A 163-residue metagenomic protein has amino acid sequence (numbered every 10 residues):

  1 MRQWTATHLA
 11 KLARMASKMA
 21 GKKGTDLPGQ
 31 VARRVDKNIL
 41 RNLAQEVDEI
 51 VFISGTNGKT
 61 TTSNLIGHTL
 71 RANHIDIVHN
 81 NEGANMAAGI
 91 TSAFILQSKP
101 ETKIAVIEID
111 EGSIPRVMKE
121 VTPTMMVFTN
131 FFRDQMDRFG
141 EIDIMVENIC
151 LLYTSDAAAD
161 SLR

Functional and structural regions predicted by a protein language model:
M1-F52, A72-N73, A88-I95, E101: Short, basic phosphate-binding NTP loop
F52-N64: Glycine-rich phosphate-binding P-loop
T61-D76: A conserved segment at the C-terminal end of the G1
I77-M86: Short beta-strand-centered segment that lines the nucleotide-binding/catalytic pocket of NTP-utilizing
I109-D134, R163: Extended acidic/charged loop-beta regions that coordinate divalent cations and stabilize anionic phosphate/carboxylate
M136-D143: Glycine/threonine-rich flexible loop motifs
N148-L152: Substrate-engagement module of ASCE P-loop NTPases
Y153, A157-R163: Single conserved hydrophobic/aromatic residue that forms the stacking wall/gate of nucleotide- or nucleobase-binding
